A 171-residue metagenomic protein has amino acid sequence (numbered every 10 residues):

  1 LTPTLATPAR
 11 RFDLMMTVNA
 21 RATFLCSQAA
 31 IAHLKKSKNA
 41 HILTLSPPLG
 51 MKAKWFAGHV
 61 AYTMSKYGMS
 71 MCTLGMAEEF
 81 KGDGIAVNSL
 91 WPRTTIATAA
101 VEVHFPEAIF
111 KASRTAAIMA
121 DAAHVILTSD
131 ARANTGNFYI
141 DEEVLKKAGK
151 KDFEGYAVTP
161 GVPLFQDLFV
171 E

Functional and structural regions predicted by a protein language model:
L1-T4, P8-D13: Substrate-binding pocket helix/loop in short-chain dehydrogenase/reductase
T2, A53-K54, S89-F105: Short beta-loop-alpha junction of Rossmann-like oxidoreductase domains
A6, M51-K52, H59, V101-I109: Short glycine/proline- and charge-enriched loop/turn segments that cap or connect secondary-structure elements
S27-Q28, L74: A short, exposed helix-loop element centered on a Lys and neighboring polar residues
K35, A40-G82, T94-T95: Catalytic loop of short-chain dehydrogenase/reductase
L43, D83-N88, N137: Rossmann-like NAD(H)/NADP(H) cofactor-binding core
S89-L90, E107-E171: C-terminal helical subdomain
